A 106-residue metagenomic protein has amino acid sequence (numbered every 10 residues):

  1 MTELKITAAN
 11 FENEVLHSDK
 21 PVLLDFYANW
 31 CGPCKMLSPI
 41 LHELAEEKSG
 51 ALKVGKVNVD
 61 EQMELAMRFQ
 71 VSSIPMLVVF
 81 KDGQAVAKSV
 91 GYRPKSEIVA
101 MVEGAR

Functional and structural regions predicted by a protein language model:
T2, T7, Y27, K53-G55: Conserved Rossmann-like nucleotide-binding pocket used by diverse enzymes that bind dinucleotide cofactors
E3-V22: A short beta-strand-turn-helix
F11, L24, L41, N58 (+1 more regions): Residue-level signature of catalytic and energy-coupling elements of molecular machines, predominantly ATP/GTP-dependent
D19, Y27-W30, S73: Short pre-active-site segment immediately N-terminal to redox-active cysteine/selenocysteine motifs in thiol-based
D19-P21, S38-V57, E61: Conserved helix-turn-beta segment immediately C-terminal to the redox Cys motif in thioredoxin-like folds
F26-I40: Conserved redox-active cysteine motifs that mediate thiol-disulfide chemistry, especially di-cysteine Cys-X(1-2)-Cys
S73-R106: Non-catalytic, surface beta->alpha helical segment in thiol-disulfide oxidoreductase systems
